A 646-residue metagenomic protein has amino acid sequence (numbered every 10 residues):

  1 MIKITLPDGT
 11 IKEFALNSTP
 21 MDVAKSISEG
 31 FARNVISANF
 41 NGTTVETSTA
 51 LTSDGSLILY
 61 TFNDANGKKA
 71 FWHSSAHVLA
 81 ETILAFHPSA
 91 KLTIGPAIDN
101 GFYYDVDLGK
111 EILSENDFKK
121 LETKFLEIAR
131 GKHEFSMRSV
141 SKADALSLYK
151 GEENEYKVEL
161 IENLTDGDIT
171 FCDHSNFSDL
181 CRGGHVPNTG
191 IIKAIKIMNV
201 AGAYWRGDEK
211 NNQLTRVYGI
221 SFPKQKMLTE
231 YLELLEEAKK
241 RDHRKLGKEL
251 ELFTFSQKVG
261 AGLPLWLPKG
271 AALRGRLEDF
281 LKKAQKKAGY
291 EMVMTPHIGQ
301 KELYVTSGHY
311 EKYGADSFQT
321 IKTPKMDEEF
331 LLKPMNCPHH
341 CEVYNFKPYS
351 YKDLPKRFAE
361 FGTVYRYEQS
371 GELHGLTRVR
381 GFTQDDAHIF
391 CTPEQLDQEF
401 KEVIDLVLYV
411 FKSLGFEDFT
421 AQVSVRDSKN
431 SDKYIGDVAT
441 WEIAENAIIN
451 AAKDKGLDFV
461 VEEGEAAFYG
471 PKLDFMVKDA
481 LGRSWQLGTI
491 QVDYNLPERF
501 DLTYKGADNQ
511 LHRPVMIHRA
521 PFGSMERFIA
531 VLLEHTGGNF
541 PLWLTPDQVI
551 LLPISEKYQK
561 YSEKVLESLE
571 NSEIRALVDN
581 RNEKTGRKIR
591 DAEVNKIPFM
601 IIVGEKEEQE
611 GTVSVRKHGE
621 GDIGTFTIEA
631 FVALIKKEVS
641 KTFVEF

Functional and structural regions predicted by a protein language model:
M1-T93, I98-F646: NTP/phosphate- and nucleic-acid-binding module
